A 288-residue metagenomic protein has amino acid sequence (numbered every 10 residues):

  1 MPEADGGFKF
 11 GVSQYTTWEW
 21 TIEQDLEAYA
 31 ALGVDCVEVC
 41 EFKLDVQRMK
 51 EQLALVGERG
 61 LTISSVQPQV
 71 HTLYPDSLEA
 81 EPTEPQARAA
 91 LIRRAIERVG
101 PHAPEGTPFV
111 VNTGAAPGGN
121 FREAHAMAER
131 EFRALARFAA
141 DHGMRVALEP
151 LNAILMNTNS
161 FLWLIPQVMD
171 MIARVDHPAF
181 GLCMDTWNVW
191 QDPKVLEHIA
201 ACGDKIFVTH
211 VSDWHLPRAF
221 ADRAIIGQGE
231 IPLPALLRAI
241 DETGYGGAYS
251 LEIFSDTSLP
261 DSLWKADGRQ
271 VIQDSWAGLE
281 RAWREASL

Functional and structural regions predicted by a protein language model:
P2-G11, W18-G33, G57-R59, R94-E97 (+4 more regions): Histidine-acidic metal/acid-base catalytic patches
P2-S13, S65-S77, T113-P117: N-terminal small/glycine-rich loop or linker at the start of catalytic domains across soluble metabolic enzymes
K9, T62, R145: Residues at the starts of beta-strands that form the adenosine-phosphate
Q14, E41-L44, V70, T113 (+3 more regions): Residues that line or immediately flank small-molecule/substrate-binding pockets and catalytic motifs
T16-I22, V39-E51, T72-D76, A116-G119 (+6 more regions): Acidic-and-aromatic substrate-binding clefts and catalytic sites of carbohydrate-active enzymes
E38, S65-Q67, V110, A147 (+2 more regions): Conserved beta-strand positions in the central sheet of alpha/beta enzyme cores
R48-G60, S65-Q67: Aromatic-lined substrate-binding rim segments of carbohydrate-active enzymes
L78-G181, Q191, R269-Q270: Active-site acidic/histidine proton-transfer and metal-coordination neighborhood in alpha/beta enzyme cores
